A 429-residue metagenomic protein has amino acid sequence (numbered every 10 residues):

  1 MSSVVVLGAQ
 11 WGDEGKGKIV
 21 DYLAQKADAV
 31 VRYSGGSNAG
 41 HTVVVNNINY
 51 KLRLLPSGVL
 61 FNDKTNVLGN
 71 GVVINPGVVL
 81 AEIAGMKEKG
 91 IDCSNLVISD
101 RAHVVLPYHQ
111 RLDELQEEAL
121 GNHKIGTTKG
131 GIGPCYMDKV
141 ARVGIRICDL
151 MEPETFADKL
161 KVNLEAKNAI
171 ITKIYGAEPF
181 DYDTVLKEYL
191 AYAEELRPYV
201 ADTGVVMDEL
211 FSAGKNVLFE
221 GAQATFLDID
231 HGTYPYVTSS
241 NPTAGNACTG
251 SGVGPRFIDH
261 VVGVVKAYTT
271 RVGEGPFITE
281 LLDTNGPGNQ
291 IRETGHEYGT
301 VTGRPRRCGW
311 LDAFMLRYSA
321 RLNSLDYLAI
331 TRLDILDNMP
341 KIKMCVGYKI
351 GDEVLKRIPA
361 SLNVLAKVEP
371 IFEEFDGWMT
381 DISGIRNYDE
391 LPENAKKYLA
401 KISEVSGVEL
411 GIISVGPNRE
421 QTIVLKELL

Functional and structural regions predicted by a protein language model:
M1-L429: Non-transmembrane, aqueous-exposed alpha-helical and coiled segments at domain scale
